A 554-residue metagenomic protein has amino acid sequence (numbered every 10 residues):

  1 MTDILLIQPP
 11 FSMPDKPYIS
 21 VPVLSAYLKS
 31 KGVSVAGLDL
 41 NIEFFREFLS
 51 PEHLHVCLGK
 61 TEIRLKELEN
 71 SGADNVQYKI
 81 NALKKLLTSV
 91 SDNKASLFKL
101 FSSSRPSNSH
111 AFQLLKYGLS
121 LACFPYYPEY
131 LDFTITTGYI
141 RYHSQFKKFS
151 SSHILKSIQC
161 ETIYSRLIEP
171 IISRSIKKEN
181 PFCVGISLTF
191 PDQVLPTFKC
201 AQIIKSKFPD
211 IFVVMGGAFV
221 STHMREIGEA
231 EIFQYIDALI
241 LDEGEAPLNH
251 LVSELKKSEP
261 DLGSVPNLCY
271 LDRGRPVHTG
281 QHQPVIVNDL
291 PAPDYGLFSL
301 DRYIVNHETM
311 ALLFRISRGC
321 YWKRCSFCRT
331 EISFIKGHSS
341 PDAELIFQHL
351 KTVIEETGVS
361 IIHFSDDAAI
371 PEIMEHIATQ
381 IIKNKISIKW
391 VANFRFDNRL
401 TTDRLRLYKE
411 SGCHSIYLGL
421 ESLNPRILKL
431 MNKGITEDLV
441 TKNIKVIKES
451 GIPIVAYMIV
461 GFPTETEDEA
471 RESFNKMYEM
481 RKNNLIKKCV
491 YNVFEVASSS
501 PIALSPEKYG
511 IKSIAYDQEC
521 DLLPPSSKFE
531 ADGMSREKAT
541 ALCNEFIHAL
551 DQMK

Functional and structural regions predicted by a protein language model:
L5-P9, D210-V214, F347-I454, V460-F462: Conserved SAM/AdoMet-binding glycine-rich loop
F11-P14, Y18-L54, G72, Y127-L131 (+1 more regions): Glycine-rich beta-alpha loop elements in corrinoid/cobalamin-binding modules across cobalamin-dependent enzymes
G37-L49, V220-R225, M374, R426 (+3 more regions): Flexible glycine/acidic-rich beta-alpha junction loops that bind and position SAM and/or redox cofactors in anaerobic
E43-F45, S50, G59-P181, S206 (+6 more regions): Conserved Radical SAM active-site core
S152-K156, Y164, L271-L313: N-terminal [4Fe-4S]-dependent radical SAM core
I227-H250, Y408-I416, E472-V496: Structural recognition of alpha->loop->beta junctions
H307-E344: Canonical Radical SAM [4Fe-4S] cluster-binding loop centered on the CxxxCxxC motif and its immediate flanking residues
I377-I382, S387, T466-N483: Short, electropositive alpha-helical surface patch
